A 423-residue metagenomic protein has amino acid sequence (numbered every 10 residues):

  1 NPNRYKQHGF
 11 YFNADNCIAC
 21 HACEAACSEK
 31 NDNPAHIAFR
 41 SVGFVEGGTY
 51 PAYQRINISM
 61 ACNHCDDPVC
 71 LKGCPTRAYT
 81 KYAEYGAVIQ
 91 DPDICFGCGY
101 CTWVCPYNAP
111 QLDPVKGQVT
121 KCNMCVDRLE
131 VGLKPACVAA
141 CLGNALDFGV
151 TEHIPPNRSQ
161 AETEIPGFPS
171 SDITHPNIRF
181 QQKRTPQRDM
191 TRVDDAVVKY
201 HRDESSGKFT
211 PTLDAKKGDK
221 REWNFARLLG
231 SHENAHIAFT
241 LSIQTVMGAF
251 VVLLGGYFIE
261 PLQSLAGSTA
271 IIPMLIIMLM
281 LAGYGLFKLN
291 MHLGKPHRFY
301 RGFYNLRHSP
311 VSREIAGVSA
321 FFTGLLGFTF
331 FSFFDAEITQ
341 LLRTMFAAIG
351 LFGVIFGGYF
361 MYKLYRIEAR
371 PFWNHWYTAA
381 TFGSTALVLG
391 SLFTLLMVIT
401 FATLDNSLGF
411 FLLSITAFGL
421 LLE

Functional and structural regions predicted by a protein language model:
N1, V45-H64, D93-I94, T102-G230: Flanking helices and flexible, charged tails adjoining ferredoxin-like Fe-S electron-transfer domains in multi-subunit
N1-A87, P92-V104, N108: Ferredoxin-type iron-sulfur electron-transfer modules and their immediate structural context
K6-Q7, K220-H236, F303-P310, R370: Cytosolic juxtamembrane amphipathic/interface segments immediately preceding and feeding into a transmembrane helix
N33-R40, E222, G255-G267, L293-Y300: Membrane-interface helix-loop junction between the first two transmembrane segments
K217-G230, P273-I277, M291-F303, F356-L364 (+1 more regions): Hydrophobic, membrane-facing alpha-helical anchors
S231-N290: Core alpha-helical transmembrane segments of integral membrane proteins
E233-T245, I259-A266, R307-P310, A316-E423: Long, contiguous internal "core" modules enriched in hydrophobic/ aromatic residues
L265-G317, G324: Membrane helical hairpin/interfacial module
